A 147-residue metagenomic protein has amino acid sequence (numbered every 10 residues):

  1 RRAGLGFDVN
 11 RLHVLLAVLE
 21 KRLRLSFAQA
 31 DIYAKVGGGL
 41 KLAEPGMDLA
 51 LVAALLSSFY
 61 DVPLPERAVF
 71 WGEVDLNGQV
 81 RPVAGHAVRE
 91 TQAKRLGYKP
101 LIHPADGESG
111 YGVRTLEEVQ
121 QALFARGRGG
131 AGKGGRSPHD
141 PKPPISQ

Functional and structural regions predicted by a protein language model:
R1-Q147: Peripheral, non-AAA+ core regions of ATP-driven protein-machinery
